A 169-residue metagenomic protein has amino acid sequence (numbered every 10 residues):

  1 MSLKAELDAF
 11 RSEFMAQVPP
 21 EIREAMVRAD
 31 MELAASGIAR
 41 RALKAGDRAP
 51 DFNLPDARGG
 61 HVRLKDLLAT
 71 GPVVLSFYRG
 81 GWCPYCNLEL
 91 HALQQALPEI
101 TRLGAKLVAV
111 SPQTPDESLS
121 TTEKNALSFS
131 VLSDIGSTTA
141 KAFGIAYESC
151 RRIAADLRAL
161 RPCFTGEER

Functional and structural regions predicted by a protein language model:
M1-R48: N-terminal targeting signals for export/organelle localization
M31-P72: Long amphipathic N-terminal alpha/beta scaffold segment
L64-L93: Short active-site neighborhood of thiol/selenol oxidoreductases, capturing the structured segment around
E89-A140: Structural microenvironment flanking redox-active thiols in thiol-disulfide oxidoreductases
D134-R169: Thiol/selenol-based redox catalytic cores and closely related redox-interacting motifs
